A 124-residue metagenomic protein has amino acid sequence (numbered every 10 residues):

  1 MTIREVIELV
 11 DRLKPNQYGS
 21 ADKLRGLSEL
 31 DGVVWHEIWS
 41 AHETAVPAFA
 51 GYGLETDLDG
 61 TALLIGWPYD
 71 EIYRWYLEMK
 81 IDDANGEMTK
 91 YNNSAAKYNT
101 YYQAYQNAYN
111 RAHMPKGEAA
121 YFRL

Functional and structural regions predicted by a protein language model:
M1-A62, Q103-L124: Conserved short "hinge" loops at termini or chain/domain junctions
T44, Y91-N92: Short amphipathic alpha-helical leader/targeting segments
W67-K80: Elongated alpha-helical scaffolds
K80-Y91: Short helix-capping/linker segments at secondary-structure and domain boundaries
E87, A95-N99, K116: Generic alpha-helical propensity signal that fires on short helical segments and nearby coil/disordered stretches
N92-Q106: Short secondary-structure subsegments characteristic of cysteine-rich extracellular domains
